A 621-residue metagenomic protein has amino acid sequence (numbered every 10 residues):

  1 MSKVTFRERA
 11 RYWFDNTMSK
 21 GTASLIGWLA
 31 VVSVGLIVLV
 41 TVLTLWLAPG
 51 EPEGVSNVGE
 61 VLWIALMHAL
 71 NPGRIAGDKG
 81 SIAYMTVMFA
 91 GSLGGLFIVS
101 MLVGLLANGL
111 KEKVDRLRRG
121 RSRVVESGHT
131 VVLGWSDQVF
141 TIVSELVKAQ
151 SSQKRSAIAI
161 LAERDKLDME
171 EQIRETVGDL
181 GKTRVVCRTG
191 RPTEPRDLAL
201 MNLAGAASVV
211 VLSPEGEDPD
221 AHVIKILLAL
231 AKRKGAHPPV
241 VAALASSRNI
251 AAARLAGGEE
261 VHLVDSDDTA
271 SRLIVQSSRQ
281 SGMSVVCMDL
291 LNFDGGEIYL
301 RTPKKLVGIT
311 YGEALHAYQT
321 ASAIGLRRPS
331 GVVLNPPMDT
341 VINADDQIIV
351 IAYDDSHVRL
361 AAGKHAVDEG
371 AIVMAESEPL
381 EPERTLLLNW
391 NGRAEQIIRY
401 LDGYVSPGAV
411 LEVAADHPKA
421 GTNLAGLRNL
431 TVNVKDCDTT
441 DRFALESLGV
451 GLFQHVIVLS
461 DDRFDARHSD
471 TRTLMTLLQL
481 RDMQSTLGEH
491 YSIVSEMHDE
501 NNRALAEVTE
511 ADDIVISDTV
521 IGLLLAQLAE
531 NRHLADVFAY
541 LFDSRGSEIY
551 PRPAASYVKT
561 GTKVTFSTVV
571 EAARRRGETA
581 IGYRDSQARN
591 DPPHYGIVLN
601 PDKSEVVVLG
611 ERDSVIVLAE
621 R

Functional and structural regions predicted by a protein language model:
M1-R621: Cytosolic regulatory regions of ion transport systems
